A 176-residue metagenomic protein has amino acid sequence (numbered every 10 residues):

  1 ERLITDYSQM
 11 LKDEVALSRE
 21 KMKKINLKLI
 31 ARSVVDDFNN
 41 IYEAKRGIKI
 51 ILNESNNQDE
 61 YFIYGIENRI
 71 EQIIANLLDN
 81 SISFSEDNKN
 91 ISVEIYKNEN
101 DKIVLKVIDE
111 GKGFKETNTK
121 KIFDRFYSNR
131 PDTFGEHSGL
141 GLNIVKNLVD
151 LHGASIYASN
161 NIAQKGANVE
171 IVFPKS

Functional and structural regions predicted by a protein language model:
V15-E20, E60-G65: Conserved micro-motifs of the catalytic ATP-binding
S81-I82: Short helix-loop "hinge" at the ATP-lid/N-box region of the Bergerat-fold HATPase_c
N88-D101: Short beta-strand/loop element within the Bergerat-fold HATPase_c
D109: Acidic ATP/Mg2+-coordinating residue in the GHKL
F114-F126: Short conserved segment of the HATPase_c
G141, V145: Short alpha-helical Gxxx[C/S/T] motif in the catalytic ATP-binding
G153-A154: Conserved glycine-rich
